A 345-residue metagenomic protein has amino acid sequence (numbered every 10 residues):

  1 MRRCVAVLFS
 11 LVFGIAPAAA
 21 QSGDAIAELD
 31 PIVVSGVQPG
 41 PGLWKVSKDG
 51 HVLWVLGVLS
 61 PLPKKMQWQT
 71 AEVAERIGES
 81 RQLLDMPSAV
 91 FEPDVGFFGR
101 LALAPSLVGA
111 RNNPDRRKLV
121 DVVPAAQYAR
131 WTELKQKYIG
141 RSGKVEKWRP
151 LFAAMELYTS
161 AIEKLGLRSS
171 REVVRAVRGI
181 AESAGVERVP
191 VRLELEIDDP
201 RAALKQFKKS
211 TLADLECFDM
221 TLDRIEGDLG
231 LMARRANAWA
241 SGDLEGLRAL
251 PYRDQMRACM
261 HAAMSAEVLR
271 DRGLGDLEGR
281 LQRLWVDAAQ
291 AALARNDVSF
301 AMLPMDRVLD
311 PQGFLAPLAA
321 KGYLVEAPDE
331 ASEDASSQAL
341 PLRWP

Functional and structural regions predicted by a protein language model:
M1-C4: Positively charged n-region of N-terminal signal peptides that target proteins for export
A6-I15: Bacterial N-terminal signal peptides
I15-A16, A71, P317: Residues in and immediately flanking transmembrane alpha helices
A18-S22: Boundary at the C-terminal end of the N-terminal hydrophobic targeting segment
G23-V34, G40-G273: Structured, acidic catalytic/metal-binding patches in enzyme active sites
D271-P345: C-terminal soluble interaction/assembly domains
